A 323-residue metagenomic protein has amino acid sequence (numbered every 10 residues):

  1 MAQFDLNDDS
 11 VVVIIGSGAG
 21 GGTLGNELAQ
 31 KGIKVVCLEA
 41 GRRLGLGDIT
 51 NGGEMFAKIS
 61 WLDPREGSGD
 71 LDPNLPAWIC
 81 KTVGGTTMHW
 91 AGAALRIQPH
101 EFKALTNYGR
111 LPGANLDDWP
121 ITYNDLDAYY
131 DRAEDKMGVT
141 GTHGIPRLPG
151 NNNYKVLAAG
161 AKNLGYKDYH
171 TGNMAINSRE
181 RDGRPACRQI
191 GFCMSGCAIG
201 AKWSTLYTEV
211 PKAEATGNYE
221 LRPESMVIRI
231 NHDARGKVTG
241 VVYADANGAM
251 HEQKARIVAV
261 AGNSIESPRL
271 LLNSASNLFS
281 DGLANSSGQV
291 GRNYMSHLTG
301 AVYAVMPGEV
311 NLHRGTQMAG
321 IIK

Functional and structural regions predicted by a protein language model:
F4-D9, G45-F56: Accessory recognition modules or surfaces
F4-G20: Beta1/beta-strand and adjacent pyrophosphate-binding region of the FAD-binding site in flavoprotein oxidoreductases
G18-A19, T23, I265: Residue-level detector of alpha-helix initiation sites
E27-Q30, K34-V36, G41-N51, T216 (+3 more regions): Glycine-rich loop(s) and the adjacent beta-strand/alpha-helix scaffold that form part
L46-T50, A91-A93, E101-F102, E180-D182 (+1 more regions): Short, solvent-exposed loop/turn and secondary-structure capping segments
F56-P146, P307, N311-R314: Redox-cofactor-proximal catalytic regions of oxidoreductases
G69-D72, N107-V227: Conserved redox-cofactor binding core of oxidoreductases
D182-R184, H232-T239: A short, glycine/Asx- and small/polar-enriched loop/turn that sits immediately N-terminal to a beta-strand
